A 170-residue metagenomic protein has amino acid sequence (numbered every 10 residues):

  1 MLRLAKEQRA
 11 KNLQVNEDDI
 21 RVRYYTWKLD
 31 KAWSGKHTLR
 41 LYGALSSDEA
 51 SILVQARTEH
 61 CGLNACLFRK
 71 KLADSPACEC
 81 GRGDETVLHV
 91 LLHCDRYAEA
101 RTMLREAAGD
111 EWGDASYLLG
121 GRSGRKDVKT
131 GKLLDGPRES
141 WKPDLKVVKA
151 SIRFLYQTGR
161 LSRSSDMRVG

Functional and structural regions predicted by a protein language model:
M1-H60, P76: Acidic catalytic cores of enzymes that act on phosphate-bearing nucleotides/polynucleotides
L41-G170: Family-specific functional microsites
